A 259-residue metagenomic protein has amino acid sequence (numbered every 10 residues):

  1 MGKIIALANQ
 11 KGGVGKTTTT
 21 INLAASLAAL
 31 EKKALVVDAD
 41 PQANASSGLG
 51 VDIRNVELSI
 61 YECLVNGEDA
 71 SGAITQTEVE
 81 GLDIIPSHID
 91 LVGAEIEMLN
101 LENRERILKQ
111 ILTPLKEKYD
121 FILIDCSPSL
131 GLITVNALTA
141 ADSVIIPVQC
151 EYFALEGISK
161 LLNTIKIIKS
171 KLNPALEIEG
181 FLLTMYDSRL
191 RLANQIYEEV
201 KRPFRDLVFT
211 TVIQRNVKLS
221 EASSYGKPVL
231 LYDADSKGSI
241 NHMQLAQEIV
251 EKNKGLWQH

Functional and structural regions predicted by a protein language model:
M1-H259: P-loop NTP-binding core
